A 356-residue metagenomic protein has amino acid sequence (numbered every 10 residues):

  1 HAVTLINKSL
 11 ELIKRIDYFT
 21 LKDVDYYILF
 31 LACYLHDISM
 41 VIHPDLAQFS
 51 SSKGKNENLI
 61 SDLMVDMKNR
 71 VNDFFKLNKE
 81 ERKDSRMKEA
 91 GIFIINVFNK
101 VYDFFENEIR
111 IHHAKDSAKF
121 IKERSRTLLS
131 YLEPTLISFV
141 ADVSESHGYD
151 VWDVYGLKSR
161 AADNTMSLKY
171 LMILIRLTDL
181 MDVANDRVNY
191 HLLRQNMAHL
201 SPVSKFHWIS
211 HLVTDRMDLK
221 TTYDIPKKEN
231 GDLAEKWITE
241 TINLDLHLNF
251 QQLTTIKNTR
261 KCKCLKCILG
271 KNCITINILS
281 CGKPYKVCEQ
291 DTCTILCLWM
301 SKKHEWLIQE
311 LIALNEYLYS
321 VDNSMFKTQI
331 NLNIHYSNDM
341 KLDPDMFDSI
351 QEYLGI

Functional and structural regions predicted by a protein language model:
H1-S9, I109-S117, K303-L307: Phosphate/oxyanion-binding active-site loops and adjacent basic polyanion-contact surfaces
A2-Y27, M40, I356: Secondary-structure-rich domain cores
V3-R15, E123, W306-S320: Zn2+-dependent metallopeptidase catalytic core
F19-K228: Divalent metal-dependent catalytic cores for phosphoryl transfer on phosphate-bearing substrates
D163-S167, M172, T178-M181, N185-I356: C-terminal effector/catalytic modules and regulatory tails appended to multi-domain proteins
